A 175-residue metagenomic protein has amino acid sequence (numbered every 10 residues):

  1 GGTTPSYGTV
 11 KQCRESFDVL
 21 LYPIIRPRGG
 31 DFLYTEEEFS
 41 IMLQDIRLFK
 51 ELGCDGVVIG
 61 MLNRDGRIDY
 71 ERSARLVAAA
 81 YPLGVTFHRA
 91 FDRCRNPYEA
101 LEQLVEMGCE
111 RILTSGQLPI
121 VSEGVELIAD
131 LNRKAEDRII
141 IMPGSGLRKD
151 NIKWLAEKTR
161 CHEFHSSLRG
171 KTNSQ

Functional and structural regions predicted by a protein language model:
G1-G2, L48-R64, M107-S122, T159-Q175: Glycine-rich phosphate-binding active-site loops on the catalytic face of alpha/beta enzymes
G1-T4, G8, L33-S40, Q44 (+7 more regions): Residues at secondary-structure transition points
G2-G29, I68-A90, E123-K149: Alpha-helix-loop-beta-strand connector modules within alpha/beta enzyme cores
G29-Y34, T172-S174: A short acidic, helix-capping loop that chelates divalent metal ions and anchors anionic groups
D31-L33, G60-N63, F87-R89, S115-L118 (+1 more regions): Short, contiguous strand/loop micro-motifs
D31-L48, D92-M107, L131-D137, I141 (+1 more regions): Catalytic cores of alpha/beta
K50-E102: Hydrophobic, well-structured mid-protein blocks that either form specific transmembrane helices
